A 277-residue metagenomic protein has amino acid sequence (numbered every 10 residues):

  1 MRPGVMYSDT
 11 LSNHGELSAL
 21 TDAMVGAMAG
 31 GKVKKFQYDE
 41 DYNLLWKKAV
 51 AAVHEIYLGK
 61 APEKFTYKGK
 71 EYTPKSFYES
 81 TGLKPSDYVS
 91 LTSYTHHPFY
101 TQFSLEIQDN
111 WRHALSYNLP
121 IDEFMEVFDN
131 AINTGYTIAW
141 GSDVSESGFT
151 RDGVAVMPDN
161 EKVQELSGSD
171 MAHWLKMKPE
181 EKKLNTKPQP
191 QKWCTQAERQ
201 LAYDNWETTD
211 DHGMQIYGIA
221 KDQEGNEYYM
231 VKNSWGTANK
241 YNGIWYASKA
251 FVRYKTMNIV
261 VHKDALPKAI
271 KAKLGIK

Functional and structural regions predicted by a protein language model:
M1-K68: Papain-like cysteine protease catalytic cores
L44-K277: Active-site signature of cysteine proteases
